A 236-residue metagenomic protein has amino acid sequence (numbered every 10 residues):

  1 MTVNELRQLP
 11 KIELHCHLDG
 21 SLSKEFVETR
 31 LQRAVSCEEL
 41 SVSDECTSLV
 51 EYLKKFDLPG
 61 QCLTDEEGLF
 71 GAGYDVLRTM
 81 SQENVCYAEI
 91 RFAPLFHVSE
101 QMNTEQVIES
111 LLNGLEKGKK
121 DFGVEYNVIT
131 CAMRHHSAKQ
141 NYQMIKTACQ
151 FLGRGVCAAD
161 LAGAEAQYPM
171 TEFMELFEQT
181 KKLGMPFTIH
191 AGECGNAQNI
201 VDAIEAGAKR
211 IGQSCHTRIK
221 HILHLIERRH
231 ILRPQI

Functional and structural regions predicted by a protein language model:
M1-M185, C194-N199, E205, K209-R210 (+3 more regions): Metal-cofactor-binding active-site regions of metalloenzymes
H190: Active-site glycine-centered loops adjacent to acidic/histidine catalytic or metal-binding residues that shape
